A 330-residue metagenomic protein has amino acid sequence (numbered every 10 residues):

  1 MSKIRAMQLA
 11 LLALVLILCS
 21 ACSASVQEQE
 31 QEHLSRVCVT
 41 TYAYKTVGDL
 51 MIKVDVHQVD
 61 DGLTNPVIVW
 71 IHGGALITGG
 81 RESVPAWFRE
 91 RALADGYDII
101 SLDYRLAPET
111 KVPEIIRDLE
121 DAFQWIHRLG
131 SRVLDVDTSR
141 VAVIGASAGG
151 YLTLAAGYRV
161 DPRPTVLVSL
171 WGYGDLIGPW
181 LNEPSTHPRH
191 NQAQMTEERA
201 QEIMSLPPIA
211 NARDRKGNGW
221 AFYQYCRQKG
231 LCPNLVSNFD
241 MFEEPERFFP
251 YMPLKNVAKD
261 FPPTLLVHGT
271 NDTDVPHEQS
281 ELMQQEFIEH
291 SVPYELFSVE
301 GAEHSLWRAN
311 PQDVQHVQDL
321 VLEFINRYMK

Functional and structural regions predicted by a protein language model:
V26-G62, I116: N-terminal cap/lid segment of alpha/beta-hydrolase-fold proteins
T64-G74: Short beta-strand element of the alpha/beta-hydrolase
E82-I100: Short amphipathic alpha-helix adjacent to the substrate-entry channel of hydrolases
D121-M195, F248: Primarily recognizes the serine-hydrolase "nucleophile elbow" in alpha/beta-hydrolase and SGNH/GDSL folds
L170-K255: Accessory cap/linker subdomain of secreted extracellular hydrolases
F249, T273-Q279: Conserved alpha/beta-hydrolase "acid-adjacent" motif
D260, L266-H268, D272: Short beta-strand/loop motif that positions the catalytic acidic residue of the alpha/beta-hydrolase fold
Q312-K330: Catalytic active-site module of serine/aspartate enzymes centered on a nucleophile-bearing elbow/loop
